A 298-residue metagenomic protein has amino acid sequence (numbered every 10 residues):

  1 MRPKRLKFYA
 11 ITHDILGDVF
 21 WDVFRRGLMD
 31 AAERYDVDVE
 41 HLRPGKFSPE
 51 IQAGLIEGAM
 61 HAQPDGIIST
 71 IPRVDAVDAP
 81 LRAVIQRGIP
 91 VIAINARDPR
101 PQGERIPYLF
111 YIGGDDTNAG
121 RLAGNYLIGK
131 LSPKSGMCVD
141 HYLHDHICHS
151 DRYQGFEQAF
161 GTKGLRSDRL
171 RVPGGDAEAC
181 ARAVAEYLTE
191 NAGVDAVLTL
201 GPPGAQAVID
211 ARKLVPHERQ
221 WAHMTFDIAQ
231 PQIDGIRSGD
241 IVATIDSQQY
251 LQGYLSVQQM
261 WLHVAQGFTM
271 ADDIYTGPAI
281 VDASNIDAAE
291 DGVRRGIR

Functional and structural regions predicted by a protein language model:
M1-F8, E33, L131-K134: Immediate post-signal peptide segment of exported/extracytoplasmic ligand-binding proteins
M1-K4, D140, Q248-R298: Hinge/cleft segment of the Venus flytrap/periplasmic-binding protein
M1-L6, R82-I89, R298: Short, low-complexity disordered leader/linker segments with a strong preference for bacterial N-terminal type II
I11-R26, H41-I51, R73, A96 (+6 more regions): Hinge/beta->alpha junction and helix N-cap segments in small-molecule ligand-binding domains
R26-E40, T162: Signal peptide-proximal N-terminal region of secreted/periplasmic/extracellular or secretory-lumen proteins
I56, A62, I67-Q86, F156 (+2 more regions): Hydrophobic alpha-helical
D75-N118, A229-R237, I241-V242: Flexible loop/hinge segments that line or gate small-molecule binding clefts
